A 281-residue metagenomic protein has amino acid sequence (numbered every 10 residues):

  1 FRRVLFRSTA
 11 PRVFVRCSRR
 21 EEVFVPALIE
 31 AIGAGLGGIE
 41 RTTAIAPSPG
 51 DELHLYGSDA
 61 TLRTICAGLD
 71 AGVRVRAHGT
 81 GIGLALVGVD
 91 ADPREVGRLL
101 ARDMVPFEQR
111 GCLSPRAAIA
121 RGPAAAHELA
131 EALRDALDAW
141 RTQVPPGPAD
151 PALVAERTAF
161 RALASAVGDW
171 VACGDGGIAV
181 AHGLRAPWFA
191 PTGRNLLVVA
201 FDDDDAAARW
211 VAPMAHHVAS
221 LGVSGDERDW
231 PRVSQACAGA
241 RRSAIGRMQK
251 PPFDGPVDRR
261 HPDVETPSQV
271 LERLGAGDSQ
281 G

Functional and structural regions predicted by a protein language model:
F1-L5: Short, small-residue-biased leader/transition segments that mark boundaries at the very start of proteins
S8-V13: A short helix-loop-beta submotif of the ANL/AMP-binding
F14-R16, H54, S220: Short catalytic-loop micro-motif centered on adjacent basic/acidic residues
V15-A31: ATP-dependent adenylate-forming carboxylate-activation enzymes
E22-P26, R94, H127: Loop/helix-junction capping segments adjacent to catalytic residues or to phosphate/diphosphate-binding pockets
F24, T64, L86, E128 (+1 more regions): Phosphate- and divalent-cation-binding pockets in alpha/beta enzyme and binding domains that engage nucleotide-derived
G35-A124, M248-Q280: Conserved NAD(P)+-binding/catalytic subdomain of aldehyde/semialdehyde dehydrogenases
E108-G222, R228-G277: NAD(P)-dependent aldehyde/semialdehyde dehydrogenase
